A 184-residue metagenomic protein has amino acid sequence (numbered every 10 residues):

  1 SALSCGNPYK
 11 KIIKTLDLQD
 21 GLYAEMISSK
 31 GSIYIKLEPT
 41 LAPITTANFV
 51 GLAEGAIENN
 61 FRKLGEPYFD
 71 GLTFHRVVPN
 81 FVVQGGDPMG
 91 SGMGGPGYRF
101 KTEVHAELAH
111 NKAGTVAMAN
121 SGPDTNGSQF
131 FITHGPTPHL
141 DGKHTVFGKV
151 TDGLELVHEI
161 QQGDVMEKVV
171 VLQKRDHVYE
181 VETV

Functional and structural regions predicted by a protein language model:
S1-V184: Cyclophilin-like peptidyl-prolyl cis-trans isomerases
